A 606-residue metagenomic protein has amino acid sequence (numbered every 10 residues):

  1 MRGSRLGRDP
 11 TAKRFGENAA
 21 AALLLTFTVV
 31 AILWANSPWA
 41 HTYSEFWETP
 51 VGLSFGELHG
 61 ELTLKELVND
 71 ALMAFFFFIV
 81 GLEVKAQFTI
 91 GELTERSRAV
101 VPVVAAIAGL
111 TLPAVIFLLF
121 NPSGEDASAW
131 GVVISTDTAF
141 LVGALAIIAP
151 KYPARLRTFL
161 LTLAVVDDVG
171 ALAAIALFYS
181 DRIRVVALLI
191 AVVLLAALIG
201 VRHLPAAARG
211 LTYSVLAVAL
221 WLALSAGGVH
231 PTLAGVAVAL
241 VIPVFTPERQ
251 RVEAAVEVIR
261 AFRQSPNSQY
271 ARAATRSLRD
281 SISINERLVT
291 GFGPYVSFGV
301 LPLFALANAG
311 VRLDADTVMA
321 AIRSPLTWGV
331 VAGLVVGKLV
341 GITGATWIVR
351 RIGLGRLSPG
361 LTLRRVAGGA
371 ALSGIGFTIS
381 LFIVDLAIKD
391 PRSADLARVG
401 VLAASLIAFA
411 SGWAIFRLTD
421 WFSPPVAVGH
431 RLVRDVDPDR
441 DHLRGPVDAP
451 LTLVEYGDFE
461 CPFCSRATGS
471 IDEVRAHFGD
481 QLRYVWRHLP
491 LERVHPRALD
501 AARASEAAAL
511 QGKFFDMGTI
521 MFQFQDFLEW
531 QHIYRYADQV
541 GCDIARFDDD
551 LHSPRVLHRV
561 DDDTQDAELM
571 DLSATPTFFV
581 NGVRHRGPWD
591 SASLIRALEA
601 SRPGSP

Functional and structural regions predicted by a protein language model:
R2-G16, I32-N36, T49, L194 (+2 more regions): Predominantly late transmembrane helices and immediately cytosolic-facing juxtamembrane segments
G7-T11, F78-E95, V142-P153, A196-A207 (+3 more regions): C-terminal ends of transmembrane helices
W34-F46, H59-K65, I79-E95, T111-G131: Transmembrane alpha-helix boundary signature
Q87-V115, R184-A196, A315-V340, L363 (+2 more regions): Entry/N-cap segments of selected transmembrane alpha helices and their immediately preceding amphipathic helices
P243-P266, R350-G360, V401-R440: Membrane-interfacial segments at transmembrane helix termini in multi-pass membrane proteins
V454-G457, R466-E473, Y534-P606: C-terminal cap of thioredoxin/glutaredoxin-like
F459-G469, R493-P496: Conserved redox-active cysteine motifs that mediate thiol-disulfide chemistry, especially di-cysteine Cys-X(1-2)-Cys
T468-L489: Conserved helix-turn-beta segment immediately C-terminal to the redox Cys motif in thioredoxin-like folds
